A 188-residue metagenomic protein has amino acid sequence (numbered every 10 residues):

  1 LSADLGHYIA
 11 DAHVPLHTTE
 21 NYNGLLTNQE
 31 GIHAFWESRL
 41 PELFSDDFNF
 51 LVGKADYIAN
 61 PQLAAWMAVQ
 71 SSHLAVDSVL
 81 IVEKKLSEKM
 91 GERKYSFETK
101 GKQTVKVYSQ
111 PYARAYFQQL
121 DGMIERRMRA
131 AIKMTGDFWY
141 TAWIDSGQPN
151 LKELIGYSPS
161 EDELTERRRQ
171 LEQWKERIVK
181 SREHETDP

Functional and structural regions predicted by a protein language model:
L1-G6, T18-P188: Active-site- or binding-pocket-proximal scaffold segments within functional domains
A10, L16: Short active-site segment of divalent metal-dependent hydrolases/proteases that encodes the spacing between
